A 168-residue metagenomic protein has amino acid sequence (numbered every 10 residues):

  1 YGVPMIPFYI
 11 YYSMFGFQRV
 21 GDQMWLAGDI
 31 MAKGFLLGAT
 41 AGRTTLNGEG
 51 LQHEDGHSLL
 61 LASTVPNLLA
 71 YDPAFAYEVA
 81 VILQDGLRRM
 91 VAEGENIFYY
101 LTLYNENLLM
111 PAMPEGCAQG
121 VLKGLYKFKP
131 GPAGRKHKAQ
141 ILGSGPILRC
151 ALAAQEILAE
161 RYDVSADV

Functional and structural regions predicted by a protein language model:
Y1-T64, L69, Y77-R88, L142-G145 (+1 more regions): Thiamine diphosphate
V3, K33, I97, H137 (+1 more regions): Residue-level signal for beta-strand positions within conserved beta-sheet cores that form or flank
F8-S13, E156-V168: Active/binding-pocket-proximal capping segment
G34-A41, Y99-Y104, D163-V168: A generic structural motif
G56-L59, P66, V79-I157, R161: Glycine-/acidic-rich phosphate or pyrophosphate-binding loops and their flanking alpha/beta elements
